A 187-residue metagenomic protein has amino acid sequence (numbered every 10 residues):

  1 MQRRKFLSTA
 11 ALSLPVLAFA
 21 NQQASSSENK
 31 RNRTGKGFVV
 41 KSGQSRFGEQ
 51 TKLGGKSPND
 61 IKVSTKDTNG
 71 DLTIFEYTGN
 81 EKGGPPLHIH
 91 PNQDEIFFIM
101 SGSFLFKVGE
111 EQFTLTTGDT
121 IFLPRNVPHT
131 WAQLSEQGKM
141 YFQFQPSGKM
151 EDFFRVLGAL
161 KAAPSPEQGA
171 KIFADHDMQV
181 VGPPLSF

Functional and structural regions predicted by a protein language model:
Q2-S26: N-terminal export signals
A20-G55, A159: C-terminal segment of N-terminal export signals and the immediately downstream linker at the start of the mature
Q50-L87: A short glycine-rich, His/Asp/Glu-containing loop-to-beta-strand
T78, P91-F106: Short, conserved beta-strand element in jelly-roll/cupin
P86-N92, T130: Histidine-centered catalytic micro-motifs
E111-R125: Short acidic-glycine-tyrosine-enriched beta hairpin
R125-E151: Ligand-binding loop in jelly-roll beta-barrel domains
V156, L160-F187: Acidic/histidine-enriched, glycine/proline-rich intrinsically disordered or flexible terminal extensions
